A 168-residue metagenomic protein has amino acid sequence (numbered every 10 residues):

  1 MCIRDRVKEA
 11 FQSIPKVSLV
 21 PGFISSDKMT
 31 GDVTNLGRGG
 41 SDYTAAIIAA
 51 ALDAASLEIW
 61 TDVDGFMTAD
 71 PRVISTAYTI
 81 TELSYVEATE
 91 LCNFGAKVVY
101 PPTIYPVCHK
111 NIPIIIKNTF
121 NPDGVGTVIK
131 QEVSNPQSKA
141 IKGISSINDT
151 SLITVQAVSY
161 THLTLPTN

Functional and structural regions predicted by a protein language model:
M1-D5, T161-T167: Conserved small/polar residues in nucleotide/adenosyl-binding loops
R4-I104: Nucleotide/pyrophosphate-binding catalytic subdomain
I24-S25, F120, S159: Active-site-proximal loop/turn and secondary-structure-junction residues that shape catalytic pockets, frequently
V99-P102, P113-P122, V155: Flexible, glycine/charged-enriched surface loops at secondary-structure junctions
N111, T150-L152: Active-site lining segments that contact anionic ligands and/or coordinate catalytic metals
D123-T150: Long, charged amphipathic helices and adjacent flexible linkers at domain junctions
D149, A157-L163: Long hydrophobic segments that form regular secondary structure
